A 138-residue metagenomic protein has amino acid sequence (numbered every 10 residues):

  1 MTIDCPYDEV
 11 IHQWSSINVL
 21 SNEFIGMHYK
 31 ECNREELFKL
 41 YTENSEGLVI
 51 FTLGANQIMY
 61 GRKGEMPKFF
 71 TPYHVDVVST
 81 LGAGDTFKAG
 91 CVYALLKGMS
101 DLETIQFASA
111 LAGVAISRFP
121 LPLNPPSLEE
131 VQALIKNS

Functional and structural regions predicted by a protein language model:
M1-K39, L48, Q57: Conserved beta-alpha-beta core of the PfkB/ribokinase-like small-molecule kinase fold
R34-S138: Conserved phosphate-binding/catalytic region of the ribokinase-like
